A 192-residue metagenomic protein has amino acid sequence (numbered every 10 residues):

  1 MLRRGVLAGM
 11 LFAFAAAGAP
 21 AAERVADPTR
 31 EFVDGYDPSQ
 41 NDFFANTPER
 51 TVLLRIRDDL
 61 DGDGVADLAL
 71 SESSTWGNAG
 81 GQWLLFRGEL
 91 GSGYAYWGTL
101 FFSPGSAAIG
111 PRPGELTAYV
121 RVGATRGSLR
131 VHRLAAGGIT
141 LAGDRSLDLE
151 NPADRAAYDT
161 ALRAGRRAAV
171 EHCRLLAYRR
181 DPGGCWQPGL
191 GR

Functional and structural regions predicted by a protein language model:
M1-L7: Bacterial N-terminal signal peptides that target proteins for export
M10-A19: Hydrophobic h-region of N-terminal signal peptides that target proteins for export in Gram-negative bacteria
A21-D27, G110-R192: Acidic, small-residue rich beta-repeat scaffolds with periodic aromatic anchors
A22-P28, F32, N78-G98, R130-G137: Beta-propeller blade repeat segments, especially FG-GAP/WD-type strand-to-loop junctions in 6- to 7-bladed propeller
F44-N46, S73-N78, V120-G123: Short consensus segments that form the blades of beta-propeller domains, in both extracellular/periplasmic
P48-L60: Beta-strand-rich domains and repeat architectures in extracellular enzymes and scaffolds, especially beta-propellers
L60-S73, R112-V120: Acidic/hydrophobic-patterned starts of short beta strands in beta-sheet-rich repeat architectures
F101-A108: Repeated scaffold domains used in trafficking and secretory/extracellular systems, primarily beta-propellers
